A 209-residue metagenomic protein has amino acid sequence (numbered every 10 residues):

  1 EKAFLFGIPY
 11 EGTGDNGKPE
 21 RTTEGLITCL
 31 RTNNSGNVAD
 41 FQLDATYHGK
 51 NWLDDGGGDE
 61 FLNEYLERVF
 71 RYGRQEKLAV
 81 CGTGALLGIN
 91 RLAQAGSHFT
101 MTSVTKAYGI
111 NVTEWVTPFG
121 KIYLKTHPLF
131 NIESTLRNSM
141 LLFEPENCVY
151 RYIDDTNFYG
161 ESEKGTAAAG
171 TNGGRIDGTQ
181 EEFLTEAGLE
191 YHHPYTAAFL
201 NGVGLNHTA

Functional and structural regions predicted by a protein language model:
E1-A209: Core alpha/beta structural scaffold of self-assembling particle/tube/pore-forming proteins
